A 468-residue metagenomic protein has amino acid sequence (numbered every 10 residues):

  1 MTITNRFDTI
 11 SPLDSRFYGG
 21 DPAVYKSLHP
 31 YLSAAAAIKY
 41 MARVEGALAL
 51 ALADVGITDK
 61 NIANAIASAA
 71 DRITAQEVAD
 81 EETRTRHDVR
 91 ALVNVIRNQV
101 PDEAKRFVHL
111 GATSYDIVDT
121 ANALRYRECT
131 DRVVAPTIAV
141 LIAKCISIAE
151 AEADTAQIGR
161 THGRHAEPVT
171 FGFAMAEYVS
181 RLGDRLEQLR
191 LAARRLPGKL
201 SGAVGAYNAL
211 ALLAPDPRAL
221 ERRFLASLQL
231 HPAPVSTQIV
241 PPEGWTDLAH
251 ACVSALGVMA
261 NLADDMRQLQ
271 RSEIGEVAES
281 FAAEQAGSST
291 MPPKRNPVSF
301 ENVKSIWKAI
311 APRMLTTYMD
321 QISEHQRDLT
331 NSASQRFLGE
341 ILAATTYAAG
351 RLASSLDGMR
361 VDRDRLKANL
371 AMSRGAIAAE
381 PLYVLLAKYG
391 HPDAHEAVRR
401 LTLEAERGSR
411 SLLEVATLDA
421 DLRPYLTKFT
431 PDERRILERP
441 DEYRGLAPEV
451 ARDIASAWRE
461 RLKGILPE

Functional and structural regions predicted by a protein language model:
T2-Y207, D216-R223, P232, G287-S288 (+4 more regions): A helix-coil-helix interface module used to build multimeric assemblies and to scaffold catalytic/cofactor sites
A47-A51, V95, Q99, K144 (+18 more regions): Generic, well-ordered alpha-helical scaffold segments in large soluble proteins
E150-G172, E276-K294, H325-S332, D357-I377: Glycine-rich cofactor-pocket loops
F173, T246-S254, P381-K388: Short, well-ordered beta-strand elements within core beta-sheets of diverse protein domains
P241-A344: A conserved active-site cap/scaffold subdomain adjacent to cofactor or substrate pockets
A309-D393, A397: Long, amphipathic alpha-helical stalk/connector segments used for oligomerization, subunit docking, or mechanical
